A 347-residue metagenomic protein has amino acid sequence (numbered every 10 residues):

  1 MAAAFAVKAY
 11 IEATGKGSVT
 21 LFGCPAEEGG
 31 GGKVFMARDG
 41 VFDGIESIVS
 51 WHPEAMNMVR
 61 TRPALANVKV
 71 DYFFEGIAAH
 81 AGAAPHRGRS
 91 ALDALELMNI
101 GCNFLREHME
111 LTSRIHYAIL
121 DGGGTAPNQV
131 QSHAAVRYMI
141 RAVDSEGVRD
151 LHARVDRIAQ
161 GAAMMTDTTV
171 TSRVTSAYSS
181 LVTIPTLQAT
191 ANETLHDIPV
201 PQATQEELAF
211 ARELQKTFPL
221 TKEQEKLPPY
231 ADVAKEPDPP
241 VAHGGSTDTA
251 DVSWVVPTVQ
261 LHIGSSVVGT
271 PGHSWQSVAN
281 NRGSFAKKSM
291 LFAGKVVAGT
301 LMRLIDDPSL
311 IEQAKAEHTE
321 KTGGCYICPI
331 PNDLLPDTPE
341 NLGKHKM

Functional and structural regions predicted by a protein language model:
M1-F5: Di-metal (Zn2+ and/or Mg2+/Mn2+) metal-binding site signature of metallo-dependent hydrolases with the MBL/beta-CASP
V7-H133, R141: Histidine/acidic-residue-rich, glycine-tolerant segments that coordinate divalent metal ions
L92, E96-M347: Metal-dependent amide/peptide-bond hydrolase catalytic core, centered on the "pita-bread" metallohydrolase fold
